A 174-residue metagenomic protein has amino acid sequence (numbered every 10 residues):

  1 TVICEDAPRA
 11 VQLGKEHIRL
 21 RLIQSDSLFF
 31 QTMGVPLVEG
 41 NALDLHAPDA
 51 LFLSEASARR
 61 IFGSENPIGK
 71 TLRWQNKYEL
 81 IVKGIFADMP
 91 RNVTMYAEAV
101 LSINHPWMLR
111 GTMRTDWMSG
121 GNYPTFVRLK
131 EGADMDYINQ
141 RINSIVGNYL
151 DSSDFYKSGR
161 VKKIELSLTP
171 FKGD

Functional and structural regions predicted by a protein language model:
T1-P8: Short beta-strand/turn "edge" motifs
C4, R21-E39, L51-D174: Mid-to-C-terminal secondary-structure elements that act as membrane-proximal/extracytoplasmic interface segments
R9-V11, R60: Short, solvent-exposed loop/turn segments at secondary-structure junctions
Q12-G14, R73-W74: A general beta-strand register signal
K15-R19: Allosteric regulatory "coupling" segments in signal-transduction proteins
L43-H46: Glycine-rich loop motifs involved in handling phospho/adenylate chemistry
